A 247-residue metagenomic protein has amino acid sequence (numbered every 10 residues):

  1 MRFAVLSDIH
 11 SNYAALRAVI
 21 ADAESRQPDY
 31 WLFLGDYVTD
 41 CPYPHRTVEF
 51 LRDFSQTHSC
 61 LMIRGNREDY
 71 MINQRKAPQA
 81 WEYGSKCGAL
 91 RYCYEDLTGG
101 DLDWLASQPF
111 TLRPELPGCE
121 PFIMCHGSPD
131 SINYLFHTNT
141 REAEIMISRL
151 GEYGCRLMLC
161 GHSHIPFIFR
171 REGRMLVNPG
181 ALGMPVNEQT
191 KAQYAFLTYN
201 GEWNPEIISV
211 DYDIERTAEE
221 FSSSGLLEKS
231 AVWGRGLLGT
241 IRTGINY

Functional and structural regions predicted by a protein language model:
M1-A4, P114-I123, R171-M175, W203: Beta-strand-turn-beta hairpins that frame and shape the catalytic cleft of phosphate-ester-processing enzymes
R2-G99: Core catalytic region of metal-dependent phosphoesterases/phosphodiesterases, especially metallo-beta-lactamase-like
L6-S7, W31-G35, L61-N66, C125 (+2 more regions): Active-site neighborhood of phospho(di)ester-bond hydrolases with catalytic His/Asp-centered motifs
H10-A15, T39-P42, R67-I72, D130 (+2 more regions): Active-site environment of divalent metal-dependent phosphoester hydrolases
A80-G84, G118-E152, P185: Active-site-proximal segments of metal-dependent phosphoesterases and phosphodiesterases across multiple
S85-P121: Metallo-beta-lactamase
T140-V177: Anionic-ligand binding region
F169-Y247: Acidic, His/Gly-rich catalytic cores of divalent-metal-dependent hydrolytic chemistry
